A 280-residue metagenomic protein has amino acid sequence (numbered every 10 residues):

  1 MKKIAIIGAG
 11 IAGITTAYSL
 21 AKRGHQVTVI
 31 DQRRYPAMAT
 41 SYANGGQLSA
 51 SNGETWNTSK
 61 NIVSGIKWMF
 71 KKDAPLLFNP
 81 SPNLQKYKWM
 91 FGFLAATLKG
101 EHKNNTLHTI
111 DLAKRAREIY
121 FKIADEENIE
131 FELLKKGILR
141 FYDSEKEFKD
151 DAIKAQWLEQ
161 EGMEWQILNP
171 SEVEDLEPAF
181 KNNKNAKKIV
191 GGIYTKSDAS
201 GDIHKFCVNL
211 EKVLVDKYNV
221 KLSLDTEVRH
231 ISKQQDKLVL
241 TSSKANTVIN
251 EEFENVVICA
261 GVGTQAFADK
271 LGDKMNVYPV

Functional and structural regions predicted by a protein language model:
K2, H25, L238, E254-N255: Nucleotide donor/acceptor-binding cores
K2-V29: N-terminal Rossmann-like FAD-binding beta1-loop-alpha1 element of flavoenzymes
I7, A50, I258-C259: Redox-cofactor binding/interface segments in oxidoreductases and associated redox assembly factors
G13, A17, I110-Y120, C207 (+1 more regions): Short, hydrophobic/amphipathic alpha-helical packing segments that form internal helix faces or helix-helix interfaces
K22-Y42: Glycine-rich FAD pyrophosphate-binding loop
R33-T40, S243-V280: Central helical "cap/lid" subdomain
G45-S171: Dinucleotide-binding Rossmann-like beta1-alpha1 core, especially the glycine-rich loop that anchors the ADP
K149-E161, A186-N246, N250-E251: Helical element adjacent to the flavin cofactor pocket in flavoenzyme catalytic cores
